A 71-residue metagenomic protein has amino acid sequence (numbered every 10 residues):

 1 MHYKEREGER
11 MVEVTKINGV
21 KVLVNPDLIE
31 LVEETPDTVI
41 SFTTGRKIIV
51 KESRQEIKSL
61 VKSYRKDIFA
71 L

Functional and structural regions predicted by a protein language model:
M1-L23, D27-L71: Eukaryotic intrinsically disordered, low-complexity regulatory linkers and tails enriched in Ser/Thr/Pro
